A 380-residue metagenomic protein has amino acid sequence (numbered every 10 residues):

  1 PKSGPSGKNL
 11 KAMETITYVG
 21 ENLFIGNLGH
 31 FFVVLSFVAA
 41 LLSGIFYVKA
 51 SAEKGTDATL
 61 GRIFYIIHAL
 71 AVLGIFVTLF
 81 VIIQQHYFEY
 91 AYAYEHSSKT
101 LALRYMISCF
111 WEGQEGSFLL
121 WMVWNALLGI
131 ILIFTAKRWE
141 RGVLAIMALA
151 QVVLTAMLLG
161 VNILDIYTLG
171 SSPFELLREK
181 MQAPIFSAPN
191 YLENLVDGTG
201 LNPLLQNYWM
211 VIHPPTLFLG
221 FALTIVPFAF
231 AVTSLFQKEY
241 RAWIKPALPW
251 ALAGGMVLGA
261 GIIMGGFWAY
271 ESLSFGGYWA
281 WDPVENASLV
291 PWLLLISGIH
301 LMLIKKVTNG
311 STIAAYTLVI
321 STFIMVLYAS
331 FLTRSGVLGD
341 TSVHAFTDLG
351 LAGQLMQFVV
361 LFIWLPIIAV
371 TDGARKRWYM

Functional and structural regions predicted by a protein language model:
P1-A12: Short, Lys/Arg-enriched N-terminal segments with co-localized hydrophobic residues within the first ~10-30 amino acids
E14-M380: Polytopic transmembrane helical bundles with strong interfacial aromatic enrichment
